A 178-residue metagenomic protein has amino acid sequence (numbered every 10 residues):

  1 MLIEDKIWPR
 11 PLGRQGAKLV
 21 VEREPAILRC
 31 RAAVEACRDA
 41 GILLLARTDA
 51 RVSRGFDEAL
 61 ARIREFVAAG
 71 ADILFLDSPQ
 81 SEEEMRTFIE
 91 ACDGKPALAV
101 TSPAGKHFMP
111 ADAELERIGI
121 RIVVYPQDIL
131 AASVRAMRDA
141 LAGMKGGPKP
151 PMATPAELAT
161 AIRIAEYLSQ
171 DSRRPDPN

Functional and structural regions predicted by a protein language model:
M1-Y125, A131-A142, R174-N178: Alpha/beta enzyme core
I129-N178: Extended, intrinsically disordered, low-complexity segments
